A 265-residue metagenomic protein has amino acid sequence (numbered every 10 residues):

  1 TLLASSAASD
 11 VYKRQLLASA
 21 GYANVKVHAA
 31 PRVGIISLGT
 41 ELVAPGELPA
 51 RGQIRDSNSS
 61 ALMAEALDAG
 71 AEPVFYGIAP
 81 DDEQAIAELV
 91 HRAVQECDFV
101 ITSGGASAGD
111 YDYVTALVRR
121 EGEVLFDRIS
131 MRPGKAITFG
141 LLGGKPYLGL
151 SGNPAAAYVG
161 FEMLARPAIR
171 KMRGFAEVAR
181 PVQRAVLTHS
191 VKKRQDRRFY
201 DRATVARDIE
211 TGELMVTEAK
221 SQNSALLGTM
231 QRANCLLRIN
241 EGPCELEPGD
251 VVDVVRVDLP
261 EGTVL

Functional and structural regions predicted by a protein language model:
T1-A8, Y12: Single conserved hydrophobic/aromatic residue that forms the stacking wall/gate of nucleotide- or nucleobase-binding
S5-S6, G104, R256: Conserved "cap/hinge" positions at secondary-structure junctions
S6, G21-V27, Q53, V90-H91 (+3 more regions): A generic local secondary-structure boundary/capping motif
D10, I78-I86, M131-A136: Short acidic loop-to-helix transition motifs that present clustered carboxylates
A20-A87: Glycine-rich phosphate/diphosphate-binding loop of Rossmann-like nucleotide-binding domains
A61-R120: N-terminal small/polar loop signature for handling phosphorylated ligands or for N-terminal nucleophile
R119-L265: Flexible glycine/proline-rich
